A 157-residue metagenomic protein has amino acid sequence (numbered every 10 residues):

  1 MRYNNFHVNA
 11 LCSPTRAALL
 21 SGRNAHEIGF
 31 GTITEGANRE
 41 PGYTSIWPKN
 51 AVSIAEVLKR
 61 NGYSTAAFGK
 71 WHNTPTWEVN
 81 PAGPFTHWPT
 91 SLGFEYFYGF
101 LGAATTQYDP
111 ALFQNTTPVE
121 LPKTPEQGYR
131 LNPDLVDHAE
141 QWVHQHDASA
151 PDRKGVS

Functional and structural regions predicted by a protein language model:
M1-S157: Formylglycine-dependent sulfatase
